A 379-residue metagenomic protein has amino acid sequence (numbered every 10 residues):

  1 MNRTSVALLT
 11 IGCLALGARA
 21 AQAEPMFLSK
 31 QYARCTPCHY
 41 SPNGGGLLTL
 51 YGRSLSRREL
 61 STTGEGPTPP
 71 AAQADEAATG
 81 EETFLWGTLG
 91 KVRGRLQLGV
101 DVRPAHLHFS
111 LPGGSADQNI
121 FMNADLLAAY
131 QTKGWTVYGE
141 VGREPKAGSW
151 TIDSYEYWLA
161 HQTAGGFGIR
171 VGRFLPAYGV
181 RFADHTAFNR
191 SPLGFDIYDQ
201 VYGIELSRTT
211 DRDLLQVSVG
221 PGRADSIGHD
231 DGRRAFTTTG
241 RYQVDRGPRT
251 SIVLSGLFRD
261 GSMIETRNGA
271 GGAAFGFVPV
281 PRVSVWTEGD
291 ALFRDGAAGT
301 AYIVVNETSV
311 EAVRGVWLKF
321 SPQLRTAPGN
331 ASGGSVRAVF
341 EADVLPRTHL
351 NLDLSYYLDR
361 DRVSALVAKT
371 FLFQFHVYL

Functional and structural regions predicted by a protein language model:
Y32-P42: The canonical Cys-X-X-Cys-His
R34, V344-L345, V367-L379: Outer-membrane beta-barrel "beta-signal"
G46-L48, K91-H108, G114-A224, Q243-S251: Outer membrane beta-barrel
V92-L98, K133-W135, G165-F167, D211-L215 (+7 more regions): Outer-envelope beta-barrel architecture signal
G94, S115-A124, T151-Y155, Y198-Y202 (+6 more regions): Residues that define the transmembrane beta-barrel architecture of outer-membrane proteins
V100-H106, G139-R143, V171-R173, V217-P221 (+6 more regions): Transmembrane beta-barrel strands of outer-membrane/channel proteins
A128-T132, H161-T163, L206-T210, Y242-R246 (+5 more regions): Residue-level signature of outer-membrane beta-barrel architecture
R233-G334: Detector for outer-membrane/organellar transmembrane beta-barrel domains, recognizing the amphipathic beta-strand
